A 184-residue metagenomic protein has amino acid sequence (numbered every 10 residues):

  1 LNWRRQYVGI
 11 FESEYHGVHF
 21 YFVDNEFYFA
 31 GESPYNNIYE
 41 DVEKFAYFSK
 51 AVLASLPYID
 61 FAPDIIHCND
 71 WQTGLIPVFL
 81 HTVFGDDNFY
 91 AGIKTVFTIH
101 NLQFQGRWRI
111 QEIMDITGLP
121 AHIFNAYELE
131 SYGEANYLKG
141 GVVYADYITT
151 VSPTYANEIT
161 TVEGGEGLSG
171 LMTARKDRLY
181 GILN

Functional and structural regions predicted by a protein language model:
L1-N184: Catalytic cores of nucleotide-sugar-dependent glycosyltransferases that transfer UDP/GDP/TDP-activated
